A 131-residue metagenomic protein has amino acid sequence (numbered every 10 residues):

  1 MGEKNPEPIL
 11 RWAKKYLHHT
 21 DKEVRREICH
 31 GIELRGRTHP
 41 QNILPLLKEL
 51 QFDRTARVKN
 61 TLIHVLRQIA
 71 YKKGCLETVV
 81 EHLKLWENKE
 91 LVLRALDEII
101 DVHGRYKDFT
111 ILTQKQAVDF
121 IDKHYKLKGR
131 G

Functional and structural regions predicted by a protein language model:
M1-G131: Alpha-helical scaffold domains
